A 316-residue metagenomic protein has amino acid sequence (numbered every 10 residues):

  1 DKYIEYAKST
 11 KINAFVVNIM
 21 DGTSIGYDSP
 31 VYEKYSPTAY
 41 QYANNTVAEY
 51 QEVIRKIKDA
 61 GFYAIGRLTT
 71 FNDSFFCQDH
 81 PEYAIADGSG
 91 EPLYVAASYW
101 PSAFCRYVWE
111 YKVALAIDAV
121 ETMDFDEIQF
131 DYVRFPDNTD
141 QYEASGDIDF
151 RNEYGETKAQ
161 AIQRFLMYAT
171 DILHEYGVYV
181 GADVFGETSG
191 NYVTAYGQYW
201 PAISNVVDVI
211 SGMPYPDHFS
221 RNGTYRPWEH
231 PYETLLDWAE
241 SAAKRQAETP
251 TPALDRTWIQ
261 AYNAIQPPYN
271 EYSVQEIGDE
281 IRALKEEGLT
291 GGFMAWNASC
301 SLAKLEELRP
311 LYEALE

Functional and structural regions predicted by a protein language model:
D1-T10, P37-A60, T157-M167, D237: Aromatic- and glycine-enriched glycan-recognition loops and surfaces that form the carbohydrate-binding subsites
K2-I25, V120-F130, V206-S211, A283-F293: Catalytic domains of carbohydrate-active enzymes, especially glycoside hydrolases
T10-N45, D137-A144, L305, Y312: Aromatic-lined carbohydrate-binding/catalytic grooves of carbohydrate-active enzymes
D28-Y40, D73-V95, V133-N152: Aromatic- and acidic-residue-enriched segments that line the glycan-binding/catalytic groove of carbohydrate-active
Y32-V47, V95-E110, R151-A161, T224-Y232 (+1 more regions): The substrate-binding groove and active-site-proximal loops of carbohydrate-active enzymes, especially glycoside
A43, E52-R55, I65-D118, G278: Active-site-adjacent "subsite" loops/lids of carbohydrate-active enzymes
K58, Y63-D73, Q129-P136, E156-Y196 (+2 more regions): Aromatic-lined carbohydrate-recognition surfaces of secreted/lumenal glycan-active proteins
V207-R221, H230-E316: Substrate-binding cleft of secreted/luminal carbohydrate-active enzymes
